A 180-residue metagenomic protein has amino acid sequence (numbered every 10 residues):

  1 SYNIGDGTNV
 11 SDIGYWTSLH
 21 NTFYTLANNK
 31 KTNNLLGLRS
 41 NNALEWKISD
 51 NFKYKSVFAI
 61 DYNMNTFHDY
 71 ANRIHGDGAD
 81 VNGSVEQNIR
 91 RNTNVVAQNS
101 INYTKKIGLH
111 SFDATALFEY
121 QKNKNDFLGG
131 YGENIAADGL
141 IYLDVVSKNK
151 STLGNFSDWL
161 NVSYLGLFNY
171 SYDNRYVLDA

Functional and structural regions predicted by a protein language model:
S1-T25, H68-V85, D126-T152: Surface-exposed loop/turn segments flanking beta-strands in extracellular/periplasmic regions
Y2-E45, K148-L167, S171, V177: Outer-membrane beta-barrel transmembrane strand signature
K30-A136: Small-side-chain secondary-structure face that scaffolds active or pore-lining regions
K106-L109, Y172-Y176: Secondary-structure transition/capping motifs at alpha-helix termini and the adjoining loop/turn into the next element
